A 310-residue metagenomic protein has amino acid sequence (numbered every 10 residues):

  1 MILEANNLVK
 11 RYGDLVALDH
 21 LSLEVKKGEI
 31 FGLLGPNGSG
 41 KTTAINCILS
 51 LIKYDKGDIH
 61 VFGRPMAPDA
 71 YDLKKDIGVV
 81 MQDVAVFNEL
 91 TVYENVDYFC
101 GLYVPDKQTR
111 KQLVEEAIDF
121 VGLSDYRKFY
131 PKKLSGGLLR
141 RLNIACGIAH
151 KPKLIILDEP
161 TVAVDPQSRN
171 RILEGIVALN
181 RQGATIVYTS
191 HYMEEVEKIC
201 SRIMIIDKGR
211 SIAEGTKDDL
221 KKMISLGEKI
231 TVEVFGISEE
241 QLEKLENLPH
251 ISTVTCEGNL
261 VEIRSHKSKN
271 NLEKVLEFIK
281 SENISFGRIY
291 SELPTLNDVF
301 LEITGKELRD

Functional and structural regions predicted by a protein language model:
G57-P68, D72-L73: Conserved ABC transporter NBD signature motif
E89, Y130-G137: Conserved ABC ATPase signature
D97, G101, Q108-Y126: Conserved ABC ATPase "signature" region
K151: Conserved catalytic motifs of ABC-family nucleotide-binding domains
I155-E159: Catalytic Walker B motif of ABC-type/P-loop ATPase nucleotide-binding domains
L173-H266: ABC transporter nucleotide-binding domain
